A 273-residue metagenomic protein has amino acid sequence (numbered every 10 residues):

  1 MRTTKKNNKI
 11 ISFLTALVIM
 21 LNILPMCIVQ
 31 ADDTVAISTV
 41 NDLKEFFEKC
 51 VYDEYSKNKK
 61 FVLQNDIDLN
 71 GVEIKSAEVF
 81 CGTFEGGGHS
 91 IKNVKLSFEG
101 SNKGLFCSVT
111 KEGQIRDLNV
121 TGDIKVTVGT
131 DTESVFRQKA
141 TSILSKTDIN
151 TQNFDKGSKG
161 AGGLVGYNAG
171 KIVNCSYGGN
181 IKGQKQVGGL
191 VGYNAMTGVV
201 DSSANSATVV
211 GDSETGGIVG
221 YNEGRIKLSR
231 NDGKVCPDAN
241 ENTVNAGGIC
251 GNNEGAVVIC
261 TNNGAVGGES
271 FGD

Functional and structural regions predicted by a protein language model:
R2-L14: Bacterial N-terminal signal peptides that target proteins for export
T4-K6, V18, E48: A generic local structural motif
L14-T15, T208: Extended rod-forming repeat segments used as scaffolds/tethers
T15-I23: Hydrophobic core
C27-D273: Surface-exposed repetitive/solenoidal architectures
